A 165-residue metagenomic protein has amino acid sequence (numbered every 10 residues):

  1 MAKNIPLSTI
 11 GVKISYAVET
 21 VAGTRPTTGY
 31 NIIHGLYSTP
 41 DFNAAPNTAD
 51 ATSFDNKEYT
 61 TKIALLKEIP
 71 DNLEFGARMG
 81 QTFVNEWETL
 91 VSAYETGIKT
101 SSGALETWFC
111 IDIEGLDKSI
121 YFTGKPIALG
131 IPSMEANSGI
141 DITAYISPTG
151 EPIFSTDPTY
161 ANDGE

Functional and structural regions predicted by a protein language model:
A2-M79, T123-T143: Solvent-exposed edge beta-strands and adjacent loop segments that serve as assembly or binding interfaces
D55-K125, L129, N137, E151-E165: Extracellular/virion structural assembly segments
A144-E151: Extracellular jelly-roll beta-sandwich "head" domains, especially the C-terminal globular C1q domain
